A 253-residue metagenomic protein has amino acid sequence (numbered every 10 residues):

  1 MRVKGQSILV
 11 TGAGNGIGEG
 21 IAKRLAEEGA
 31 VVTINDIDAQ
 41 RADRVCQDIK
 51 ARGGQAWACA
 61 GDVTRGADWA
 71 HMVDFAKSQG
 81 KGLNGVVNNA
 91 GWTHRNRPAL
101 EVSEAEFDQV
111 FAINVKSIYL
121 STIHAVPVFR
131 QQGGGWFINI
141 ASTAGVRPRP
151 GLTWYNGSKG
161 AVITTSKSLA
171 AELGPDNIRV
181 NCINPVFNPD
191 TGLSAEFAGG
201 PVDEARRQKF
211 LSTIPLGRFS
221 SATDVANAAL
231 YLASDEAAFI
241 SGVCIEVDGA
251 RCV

Functional and structural regions predicted by a protein language model:
S7, G14-G16: Conserved glycine-rich cofactor-binding loop
T93-N96, R147, L230, S241-V253: Short C-terminal tail/terminal secondary-structure segment of NAD(P)H-dependent dehydrogenase/reductase domains
R97-A99, S103-F111, A198-G199, F210: Substrate-binding pocket helix/loop in short-chain dehydrogenase/reductase
T122, S158, S166: Active-site helix of classical SDR
P127, A171-P175, A238: Alpha-helical segment proximal to the catalytic Tyr-Lys
S142: Residue(s) in the substrate-gating loop at a strand-loop-helix junction that position the organic substrate next
P175, C182, F187-I214: A glycine/serine/threonine-rich, flexible loop-to-helix segment that serves as the NAD(P) cofactor-binding "lid"
